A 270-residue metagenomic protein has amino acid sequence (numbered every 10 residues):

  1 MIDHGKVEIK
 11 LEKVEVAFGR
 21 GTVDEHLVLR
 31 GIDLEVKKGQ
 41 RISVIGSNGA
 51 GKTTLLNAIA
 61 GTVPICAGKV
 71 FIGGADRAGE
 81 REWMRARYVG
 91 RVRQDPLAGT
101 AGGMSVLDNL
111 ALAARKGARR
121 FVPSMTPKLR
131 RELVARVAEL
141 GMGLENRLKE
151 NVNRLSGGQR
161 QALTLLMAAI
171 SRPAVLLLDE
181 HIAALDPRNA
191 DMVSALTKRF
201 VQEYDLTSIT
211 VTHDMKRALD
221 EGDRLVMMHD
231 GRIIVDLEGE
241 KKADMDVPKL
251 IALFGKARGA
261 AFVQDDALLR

Functional and structural regions predicted by a protein language model:
H4-E8, A17-G31, R81: A short, flexible loop at the N-terminus of ABC-type nucleotide-binding domains that lies
I45-S47: The feature captures the beta-strand-to-loop junction immediately N-terminal to the Walker
A60: Helix-to-loop junction immediately C-terminal to a conserved catalytic motif
G68-D76, V235-L237: Conserved ABC transporter NBD signature motif
D76-G90, D95, R120-T126, A243-P248: ABC ATPase NBD coupling module
A168-A169: ABC ATPase C-loop
T212-H213: H-loop/switch region of ABC-family ATPase nucleotide-binding domains
R232-K256: Conserved beta-strand-loop-alpha-helix hinge in the C-terminal portion of ABC ATPase nucleotide-binding domains
